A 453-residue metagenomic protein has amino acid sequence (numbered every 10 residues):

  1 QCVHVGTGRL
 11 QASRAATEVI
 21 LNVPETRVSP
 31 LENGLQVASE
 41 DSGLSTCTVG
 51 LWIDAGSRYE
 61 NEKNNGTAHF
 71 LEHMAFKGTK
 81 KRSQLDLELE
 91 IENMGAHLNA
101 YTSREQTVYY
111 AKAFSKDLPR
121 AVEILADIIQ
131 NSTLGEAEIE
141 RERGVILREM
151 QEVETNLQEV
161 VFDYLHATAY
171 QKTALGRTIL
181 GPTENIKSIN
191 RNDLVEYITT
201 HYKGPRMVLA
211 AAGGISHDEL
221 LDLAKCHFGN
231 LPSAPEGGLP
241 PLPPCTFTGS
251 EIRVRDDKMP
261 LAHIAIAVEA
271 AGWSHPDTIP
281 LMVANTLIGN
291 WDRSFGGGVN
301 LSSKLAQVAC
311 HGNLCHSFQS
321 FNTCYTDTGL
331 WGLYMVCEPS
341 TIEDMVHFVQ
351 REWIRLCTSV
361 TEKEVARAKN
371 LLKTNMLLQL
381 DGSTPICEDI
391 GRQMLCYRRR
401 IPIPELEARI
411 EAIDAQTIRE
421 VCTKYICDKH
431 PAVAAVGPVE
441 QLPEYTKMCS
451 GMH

Functional and structural regions predicted by a protein language model:
Q1-Q11, P24, P30, K77 (+5 more regions): Charge-rich, well-structured scaffold segments of protease-associated domains
C2-T46: N- or domain-start disorder-to-order transition segments that initiate the globular core
G34, D41-I91, L165, Y202 (+1 more regions): Active/ligand-binding-proximal structured segments within catalytic/core domains that scaffold catalytic residues
E40-S42, W52-G56, Y101, K112 (+1 more regions): Acidic/polar N-terminal loop/beta-strand segments that form early-domain functional surfaces
N300-L301: Basic, alpha-helical interaction scaffolds
K304: Cationic, beta-structured binding surfaces that engage anionic biopolymers and membranes
